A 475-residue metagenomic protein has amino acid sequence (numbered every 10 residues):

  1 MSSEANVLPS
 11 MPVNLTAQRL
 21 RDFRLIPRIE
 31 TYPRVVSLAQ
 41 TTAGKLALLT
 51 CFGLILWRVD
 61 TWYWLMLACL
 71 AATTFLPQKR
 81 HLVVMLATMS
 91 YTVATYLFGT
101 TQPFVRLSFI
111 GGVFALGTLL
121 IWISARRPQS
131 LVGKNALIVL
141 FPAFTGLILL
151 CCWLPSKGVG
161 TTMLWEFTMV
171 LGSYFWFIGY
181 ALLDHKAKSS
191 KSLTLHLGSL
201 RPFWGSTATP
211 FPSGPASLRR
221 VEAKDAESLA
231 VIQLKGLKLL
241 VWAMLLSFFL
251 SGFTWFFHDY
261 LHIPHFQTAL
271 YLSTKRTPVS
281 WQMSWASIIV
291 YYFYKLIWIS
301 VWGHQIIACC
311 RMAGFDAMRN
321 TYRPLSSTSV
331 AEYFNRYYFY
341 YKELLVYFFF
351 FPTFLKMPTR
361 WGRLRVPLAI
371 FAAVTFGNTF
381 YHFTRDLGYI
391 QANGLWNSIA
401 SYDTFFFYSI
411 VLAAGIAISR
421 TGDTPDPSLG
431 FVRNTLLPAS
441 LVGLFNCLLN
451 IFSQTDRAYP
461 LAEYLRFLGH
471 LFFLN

Functional and structural regions predicted by a protein language model:
S2-N475: Membrane-embedded transmembrane alpha-helical bundles that form the catalytic cores of multi-pass lipid-modifying
